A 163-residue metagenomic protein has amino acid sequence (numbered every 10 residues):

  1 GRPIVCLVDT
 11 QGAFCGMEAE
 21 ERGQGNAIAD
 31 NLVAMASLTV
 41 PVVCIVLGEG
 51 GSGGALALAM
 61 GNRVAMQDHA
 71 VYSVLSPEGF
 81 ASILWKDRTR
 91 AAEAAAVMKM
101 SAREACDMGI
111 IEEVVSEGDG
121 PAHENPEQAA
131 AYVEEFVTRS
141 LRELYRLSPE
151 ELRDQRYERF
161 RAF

Functional and structural regions predicted by a protein language model:
G1: Short HxH-centered metal-ligating active-site micro-motif
L7, L147-D154: Flexible, glycine/charged-enriched surface loops at secondary-structure junctions
V8-T138, R142, R146: Conserved catalytic cores of soluble enzyme domains, especially glycine-rich substrate-binding beta-alpha loops
L152-F163: A short, charged, Gly/Pro-tolerant segment at domain boundaries
